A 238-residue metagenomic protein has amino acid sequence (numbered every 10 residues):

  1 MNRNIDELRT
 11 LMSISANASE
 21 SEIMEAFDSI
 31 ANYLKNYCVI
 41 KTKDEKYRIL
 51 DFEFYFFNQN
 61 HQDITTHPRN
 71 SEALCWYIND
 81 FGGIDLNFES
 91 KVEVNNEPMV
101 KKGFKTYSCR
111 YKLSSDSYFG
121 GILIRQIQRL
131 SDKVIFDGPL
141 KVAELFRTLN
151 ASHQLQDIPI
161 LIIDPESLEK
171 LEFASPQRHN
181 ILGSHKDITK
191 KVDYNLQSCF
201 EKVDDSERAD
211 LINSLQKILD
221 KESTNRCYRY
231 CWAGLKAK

Functional and structural regions predicted by a protein language model:
M1-K238: A cross-family signal for N-terminal binding/gating loops and helix N-caps that shape access to the active site
